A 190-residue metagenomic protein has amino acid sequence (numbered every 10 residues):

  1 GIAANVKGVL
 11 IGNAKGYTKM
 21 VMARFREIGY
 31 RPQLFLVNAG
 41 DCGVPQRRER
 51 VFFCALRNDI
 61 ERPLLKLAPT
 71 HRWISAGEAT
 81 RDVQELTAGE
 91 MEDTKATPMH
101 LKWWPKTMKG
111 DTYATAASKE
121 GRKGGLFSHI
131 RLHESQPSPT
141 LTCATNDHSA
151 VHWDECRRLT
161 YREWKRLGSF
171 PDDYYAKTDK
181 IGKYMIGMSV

Functional and structural regions predicted by a protein language model:
G1-R47, F52-A55: Conserved Class I SAM-dependent methyltransferase catalytic core
R24-I28, Q46, R50-V190: S-adenosyl-L-methionine-dependent DNA methyltransferase catalytic core
